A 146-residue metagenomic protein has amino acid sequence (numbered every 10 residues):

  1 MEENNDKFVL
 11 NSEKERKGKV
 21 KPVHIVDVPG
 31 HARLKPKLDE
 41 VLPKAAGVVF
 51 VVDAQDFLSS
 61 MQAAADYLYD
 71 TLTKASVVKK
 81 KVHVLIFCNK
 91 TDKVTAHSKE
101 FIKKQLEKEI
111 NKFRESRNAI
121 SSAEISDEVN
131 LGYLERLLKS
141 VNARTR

Functional and structural regions predicted by a protein language model:
M1-G18, L131-L134: Switch I (effector-binding) loop of TRAFAC-class P-loop GTPase G-domains
E2-D6, K19-H24, K44-V48, K80-V84 (+1 more regions): Core residues of folded domains in eukaryotic genome-function proteins
K17-P36: Switch II (G3) loop of P-loop NTPases
P29, A54-Q55, K90-T91: Conserved Walker B
A32, L58, V94: Catalytic P-loop NTPase motifs of RecA-like helicase/translocase cores
L34-F57, A65-V78, V84-F87: Inter-motif core of Ras-like GTPase G domains
M61: Anionic-ligand binding region
D66-R146: Conserved GTP-binding G-domain of TRAFAC-class P-loop NTPases and closely related GTPase folds
